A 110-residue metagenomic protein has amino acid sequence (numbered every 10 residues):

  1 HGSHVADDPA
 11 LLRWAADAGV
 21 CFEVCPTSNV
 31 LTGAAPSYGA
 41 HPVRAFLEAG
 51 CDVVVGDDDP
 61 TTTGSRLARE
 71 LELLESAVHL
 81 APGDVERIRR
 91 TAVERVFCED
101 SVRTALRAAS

Functional and structural regions predicted by a protein language model:
H1-A45: Catalytic core of soluble alpha/beta enzymes
D17-A18, A49, L80-A81: Secondary-structure transition/capping motifs at alpha-helix termini and the adjoining loop/turn into the next element
F22, D58, E99: Conserved, mostly hydrophobic/aromatic
P26-T32, V53-G56, E72-V78: Short beta-alpha connecting loops at secondary-structure transitions that line or flank enzyme active sites
G33, T62-R66, V96-F97: Short active-site-adjacent structural elements
G39-G50, L73-S76: Active-site/ligand-binding-proximal alpha/beta "capping" segment
C51-L67: Short acidic/histidine-rich active-site segments
A68-R69, L73, H79-S110: Mid-to-C-terminal alpha-helical segments outside catalytic/metal-binding sites
